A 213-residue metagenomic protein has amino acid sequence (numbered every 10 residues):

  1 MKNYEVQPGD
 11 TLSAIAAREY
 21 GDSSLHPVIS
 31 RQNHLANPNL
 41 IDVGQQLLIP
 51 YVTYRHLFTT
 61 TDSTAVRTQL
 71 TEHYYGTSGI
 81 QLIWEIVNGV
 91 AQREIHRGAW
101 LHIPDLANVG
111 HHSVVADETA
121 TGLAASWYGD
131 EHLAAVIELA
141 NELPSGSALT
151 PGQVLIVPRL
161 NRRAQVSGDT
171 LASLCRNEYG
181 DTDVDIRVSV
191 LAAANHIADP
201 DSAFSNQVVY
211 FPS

Functional and structural regions predicted by a protein language model:
M1-Y20, Q45, Y51-Y75, P104-Y128 (+1 more regions): Primarily a LysM-type cell-wall glycan-binding module
D22-H56, S78-G110, L133-Q165, D185-S213: Extracellular LysM carbohydrate-binding repeats and other cell-envelope/extracellular binding modules
